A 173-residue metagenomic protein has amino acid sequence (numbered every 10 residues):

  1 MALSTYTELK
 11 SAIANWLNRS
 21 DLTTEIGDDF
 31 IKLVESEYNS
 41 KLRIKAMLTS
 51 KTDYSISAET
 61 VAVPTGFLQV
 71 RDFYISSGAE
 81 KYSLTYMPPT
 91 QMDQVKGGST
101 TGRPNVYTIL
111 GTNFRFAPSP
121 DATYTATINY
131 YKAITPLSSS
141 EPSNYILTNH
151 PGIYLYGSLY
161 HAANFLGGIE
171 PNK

Functional and structural regions predicted by a protein language model:
M1-K173: Glycine-enriched, solvent-exposed interface loops adjoining structured elements
